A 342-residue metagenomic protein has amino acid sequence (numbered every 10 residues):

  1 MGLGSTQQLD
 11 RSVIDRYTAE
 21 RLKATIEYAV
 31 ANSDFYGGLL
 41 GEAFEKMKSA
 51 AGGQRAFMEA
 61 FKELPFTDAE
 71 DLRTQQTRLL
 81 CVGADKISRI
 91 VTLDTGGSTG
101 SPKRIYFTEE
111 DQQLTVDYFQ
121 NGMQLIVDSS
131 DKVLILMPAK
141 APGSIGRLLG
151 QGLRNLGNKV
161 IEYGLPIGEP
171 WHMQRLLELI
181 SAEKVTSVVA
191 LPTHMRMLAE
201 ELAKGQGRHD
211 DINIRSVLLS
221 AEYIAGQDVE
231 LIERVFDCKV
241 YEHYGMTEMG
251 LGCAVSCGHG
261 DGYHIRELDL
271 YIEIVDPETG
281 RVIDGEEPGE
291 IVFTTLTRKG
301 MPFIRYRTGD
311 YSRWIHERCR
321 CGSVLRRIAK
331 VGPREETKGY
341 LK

Functional and structural regions predicted by a protein language model:
M1-D94, G100-L114, N121, A182: Nucleotide 5′-phosphate-binding alpha/beta core
G2-E27, K159-K342: Active-site glycine/GP-rich loop and adjacent strand/helix microenvironment that borders small-molecule binding pockets
F61, F66-L72, P138, L165 (+2 more regions): Glycine- and other small-residue-rich loops at beta-strand/loop junctions that grip anionic moieties
E109-N121, K132-M197: AMP-binding/adenylate-forming
V127-D131: Short helix-loop-beta connector
